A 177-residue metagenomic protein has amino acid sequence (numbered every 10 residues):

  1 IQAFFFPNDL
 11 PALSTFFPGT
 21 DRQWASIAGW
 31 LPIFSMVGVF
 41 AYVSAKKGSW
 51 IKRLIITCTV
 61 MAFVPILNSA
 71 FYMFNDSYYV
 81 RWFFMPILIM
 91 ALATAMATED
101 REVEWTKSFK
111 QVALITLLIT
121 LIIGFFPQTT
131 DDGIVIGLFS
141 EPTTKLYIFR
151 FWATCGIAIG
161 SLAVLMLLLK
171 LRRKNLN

Functional and structural regions predicted by a protein language model:
I1-G48, N68-Y72, D76, F125-T154: Periplasmic/ER-lumenal interhelical loops and adjacent helix-loop junctions in multi-pass membrane proteins
I51-N177: Contiguous transmembrane helix-bundle modules in multi-pass membrane proteins
